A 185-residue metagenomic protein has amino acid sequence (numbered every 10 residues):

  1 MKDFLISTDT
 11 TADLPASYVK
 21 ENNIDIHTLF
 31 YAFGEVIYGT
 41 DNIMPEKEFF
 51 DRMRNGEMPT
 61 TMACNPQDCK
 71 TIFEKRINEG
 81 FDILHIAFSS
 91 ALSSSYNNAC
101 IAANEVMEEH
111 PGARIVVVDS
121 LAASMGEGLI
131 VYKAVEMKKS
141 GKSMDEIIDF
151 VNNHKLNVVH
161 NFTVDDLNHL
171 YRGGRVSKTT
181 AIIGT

Functional and structural regions predicted by a protein language model:
M1-K2, G80: A structure-centric signal for secondary-structure junctions around beta-strands
K2-L5, T11-V19, I24-D25, L29-F30 (+6 more regions): Mixed-charge interfacial surface used for oligomerization/domain docking and macromolecular partner engagement
I37-A99, N104-E109: Class I S-adenosyl-L-methionine
